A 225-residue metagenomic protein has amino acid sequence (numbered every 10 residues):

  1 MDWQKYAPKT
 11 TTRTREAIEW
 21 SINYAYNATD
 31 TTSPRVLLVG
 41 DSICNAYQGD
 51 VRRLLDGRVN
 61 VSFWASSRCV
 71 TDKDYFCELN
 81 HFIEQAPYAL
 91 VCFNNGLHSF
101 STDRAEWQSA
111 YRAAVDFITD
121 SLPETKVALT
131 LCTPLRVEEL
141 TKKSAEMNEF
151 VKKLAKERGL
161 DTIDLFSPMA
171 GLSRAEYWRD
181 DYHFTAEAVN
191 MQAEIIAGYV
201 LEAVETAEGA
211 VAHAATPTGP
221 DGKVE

Functional and structural regions predicted by a protein language model:
D2-A110, R136-E138, K142-A145: Conserved SGNH/GDSL esterase-like catalytic core that processes O-acyl groups on lipids and polysaccharides
D2-K5, L135-E225: Catalytic His-Asp segment of secreted/periplasmic serine-dependent ester chemistry enzymes
L37, A128, D161-I163: Hydrophobic/aromatic beta-strand patches that form the interior of the parallel beta-sheet core in alpha/beta enzyme
N60-S62, K126, G159-D161: Conserved beta-strand segments of alpha/beta enzyme cores
W64-S66, T130, L165-P168: Conserved beta-strand termini and adjacent loop/short-helix elements that scaffold enzyme active sites in alpha/beta
H81-F82, A113, F117-I118, Y199: A generic secondary-structure signal
E84-P87, S121-L122, A203: Glycine-rich phosphate-binding loop signature in dinucleotide/nucleotide-binding domains
N94-H98, V115-E149, M169-L172: Active-site segments of SGNH/GDSL-like serine hydrolases that catalyze O-acetyl group transfer/hydrolysis on lipids
